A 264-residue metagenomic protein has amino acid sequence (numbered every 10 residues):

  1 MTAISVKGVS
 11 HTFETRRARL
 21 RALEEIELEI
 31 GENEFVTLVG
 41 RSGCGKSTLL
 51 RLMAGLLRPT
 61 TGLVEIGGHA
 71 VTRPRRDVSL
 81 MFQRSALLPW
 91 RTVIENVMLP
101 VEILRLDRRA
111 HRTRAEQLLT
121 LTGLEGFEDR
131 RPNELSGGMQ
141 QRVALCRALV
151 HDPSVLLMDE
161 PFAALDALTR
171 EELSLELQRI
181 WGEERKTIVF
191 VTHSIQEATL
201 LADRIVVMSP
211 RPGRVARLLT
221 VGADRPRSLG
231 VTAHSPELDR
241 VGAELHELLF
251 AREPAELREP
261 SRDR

Functional and structural regions predicted by a protein language model:
M1-A3, T12-E25: A short, flexible loop at the N-terminus of ABC-type nucleotide-binding domains that lies
V39-R41: The feature captures the beta-strand-to-loop junction immediately N-terminal to the Walker
A54: Helix-to-loop junction immediately C-terminal to a conserved catalytic motif
G62-P74, R114: Conserved ABC transporter NBD signature motif
R91-M98: Short coil-to-helix segment of the ABC ATPase nucleotide-binding domain corresponding to the Q-loop/switch region
M98, E102, R109-F127, R179: Conserved ABC ATPase "signature" region
R130-N133, H151: Conserved signature/switch motifs of ABC ATPase nucleotide-binding domains
L156-D159: Catalytic Walker B motif of ABC-type/P-loop ATPase nucleotide-binding domains
